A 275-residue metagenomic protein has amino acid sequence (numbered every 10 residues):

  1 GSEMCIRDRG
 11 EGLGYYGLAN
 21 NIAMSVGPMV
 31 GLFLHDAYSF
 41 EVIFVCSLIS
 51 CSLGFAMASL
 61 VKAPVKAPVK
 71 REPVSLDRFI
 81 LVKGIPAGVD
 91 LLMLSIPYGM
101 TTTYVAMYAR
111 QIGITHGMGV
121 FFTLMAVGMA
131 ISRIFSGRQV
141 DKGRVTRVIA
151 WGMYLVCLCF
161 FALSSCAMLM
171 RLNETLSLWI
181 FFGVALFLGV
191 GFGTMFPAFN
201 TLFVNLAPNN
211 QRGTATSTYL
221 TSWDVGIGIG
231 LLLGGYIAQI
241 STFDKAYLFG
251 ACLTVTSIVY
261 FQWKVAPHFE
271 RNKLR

Functional and structural regions predicted by a protein language model:
G1-E3, T194-A207: Intracellular juxtamembrane helix-capping segments at the cytosolic ends of symmetry-related transmembrane helices
G1-L18: Cytoplasmic helix-loop-helix junction between adjacent transmembrane helices in 12-TM secondary transporters
Y15-S59: Helix-loop-helix hairpin linking two adjacent transmembrane segments in secondary transporters
L48-A67, Y260-K264: C-terminal membrane-cytosol helix-exit motif in multi-pass small-molecule transporters
A63-L91: Juxtamembrane intracellular "pre-TM" segments in multi-pass secondary transporters
S132-R144: Helix-to-loop junctions at the C-terminal end of transmembrane segments in multipass secondary transporters
K142-M153: Cytoplasmic membrane-interface "Motif A"-like loop-to-helix N-cap segments of 12-TM Major Facilitator Superfamily
L155-N173: C-terminal ends and interior cores of transmembrane alpha-helices in multi-pass membrane transporters/permeases
